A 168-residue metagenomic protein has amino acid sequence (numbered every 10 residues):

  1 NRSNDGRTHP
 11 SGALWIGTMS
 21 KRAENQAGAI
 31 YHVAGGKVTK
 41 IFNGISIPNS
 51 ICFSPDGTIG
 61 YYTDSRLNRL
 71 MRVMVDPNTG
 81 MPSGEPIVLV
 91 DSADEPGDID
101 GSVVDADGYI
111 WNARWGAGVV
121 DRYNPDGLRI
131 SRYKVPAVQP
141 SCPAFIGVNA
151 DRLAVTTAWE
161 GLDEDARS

Functional and structural regions predicted by a protein language model:
N1, K37-N43, E85-S92, L128-Y133: A short beta-strand motif characteristic of beta-propeller blades
N1-L14, I41-G60, S92-Y109, A137-R152: Beta-rich, blade/repeat-based domains predominating in secreted/periplasmic proteins but also intracellular
L14-E24, G60-L67, I110-W115, R152-G161: Conserved beta-strand positions in repeat-built beta-propeller and related beta-rich domains
R22-A29, G80-M81: Blade/loop signatures of beta-propeller domains
G28-Y31, R69-M71, V119-D121, S168: A short loop-to-beta-strand structural motif that recurs across blades of beta-propeller domains
Y31-T39, D121-S131, V138, G147 (+1 more regions): Flexible "stalk/tail and boundary" regions
V73-M81: Short loop/turn segments immediately following beta-strands, especially the blade-tip and inter-blade linker loops
A144-S168: Blade-level signature of beta-propeller repeat domains, shared across WD40, Kelch, NHL, RCC1 and BNR/Asp-box propellers
